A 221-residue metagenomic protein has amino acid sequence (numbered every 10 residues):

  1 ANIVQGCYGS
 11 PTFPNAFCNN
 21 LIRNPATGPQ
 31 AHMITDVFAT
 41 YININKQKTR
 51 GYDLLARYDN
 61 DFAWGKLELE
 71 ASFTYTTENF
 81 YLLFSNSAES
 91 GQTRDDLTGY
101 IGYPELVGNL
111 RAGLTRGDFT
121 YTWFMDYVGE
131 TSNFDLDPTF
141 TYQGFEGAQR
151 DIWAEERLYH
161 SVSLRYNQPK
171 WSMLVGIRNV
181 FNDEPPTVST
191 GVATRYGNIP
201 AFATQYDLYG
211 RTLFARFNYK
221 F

Functional and structural regions predicted by a protein language model:
A1-D137, R216-K220: Gram-negative outer-membrane beta-barrel transporters
I42-K46, R150-A154, T204: Outer-membrane beta-barrel proteins
K48-Y52, P104-G108, E156-H160, P169 (+1 more regions): Residues that define the transmembrane beta-barrel architecture of outer-membrane proteins
L55-R57, R111, S163-R165, L174-G176: Residues within well-ordered beta-strands of beta-sheet-rich folds
T77, D126-T141, R165-F221: C-terminal beta-signal and adjacent terminal beta-strands/loops of Gram-negative outer-membrane beta-barrel proteins
D95-D96, G147-A148, P200-A201: Short, contiguous strand/loop micro-motifs
T98, R150, Y196: Peri-catalytic substrate-binding/gating loops that frame the active-site cleft of hydrolases
M125-Y127, F134-Y159: Generic long, charged, amphipathic alpha-helical segments
